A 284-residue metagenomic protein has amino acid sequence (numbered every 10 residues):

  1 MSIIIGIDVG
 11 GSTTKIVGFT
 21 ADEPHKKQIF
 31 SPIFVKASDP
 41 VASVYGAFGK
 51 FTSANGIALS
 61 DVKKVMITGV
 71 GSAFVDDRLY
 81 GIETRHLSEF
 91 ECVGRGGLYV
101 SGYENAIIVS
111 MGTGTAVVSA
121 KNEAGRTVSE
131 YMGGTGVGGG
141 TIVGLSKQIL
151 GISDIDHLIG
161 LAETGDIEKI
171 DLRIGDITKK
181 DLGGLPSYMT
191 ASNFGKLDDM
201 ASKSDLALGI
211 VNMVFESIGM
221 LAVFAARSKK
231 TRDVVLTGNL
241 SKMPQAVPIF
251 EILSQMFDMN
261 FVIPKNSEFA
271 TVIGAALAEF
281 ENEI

Functional and structural regions predicted by a protein language model:
I3-S43, T127-S129: Short glycine-rich, Thr/Ser-proximal phosphate-binding strand/loop in the N-terminal lobe of ATP-dependent enzymes
I4-D8, V62-M66, A106-S110, G134: Short glycine-aspartate micro-motif
I33-A37, F48-E89, A120, G125-E130: Short beta-strand-loop/turn "lid" adjacent to the catalytic site in phosphate-handling enzymes
I67-F74, F224-R227, T231-L253, E268: Glycine-rich phosphate-binding loops at beta-strand->alpha-helix junctions
V75-V109, G114-R126, I273-E279: Conserved phosphate-binding catalytic cores of ATP/NTP-utilizing and phosphoryl-transfer enzymes
R95-V100, I142-K147, M259-I284: Glycine-rich phosphate-binding/hydrolytic loop that grips phosphoryl groups
A124-G175, K179: Glycine-rich phosphate-binding loop plus the immediately following alpha-helix
G183-D233, P264, E268: Adenine-nucleotide phosphate-binding core of ATP-dependent small-molecule kinases
